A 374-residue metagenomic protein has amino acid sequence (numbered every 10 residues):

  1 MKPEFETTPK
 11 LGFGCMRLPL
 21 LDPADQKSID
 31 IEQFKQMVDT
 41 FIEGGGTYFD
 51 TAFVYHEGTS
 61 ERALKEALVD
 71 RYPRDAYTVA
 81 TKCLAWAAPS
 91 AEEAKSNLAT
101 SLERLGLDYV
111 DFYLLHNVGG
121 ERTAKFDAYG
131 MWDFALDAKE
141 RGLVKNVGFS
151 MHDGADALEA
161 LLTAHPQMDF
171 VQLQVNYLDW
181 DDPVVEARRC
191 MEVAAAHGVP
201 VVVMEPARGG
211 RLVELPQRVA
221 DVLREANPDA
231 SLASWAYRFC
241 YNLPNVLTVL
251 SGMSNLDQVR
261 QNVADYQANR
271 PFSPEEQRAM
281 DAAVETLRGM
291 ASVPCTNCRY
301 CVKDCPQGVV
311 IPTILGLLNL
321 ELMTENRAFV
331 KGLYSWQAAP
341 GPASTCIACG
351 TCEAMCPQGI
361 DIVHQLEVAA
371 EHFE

Functional and structural regions predicted by a protein language model:
M1-Y77, F134, E140: N-terminal binding-site loop/beta-alpha segment at the start of enzyme catalytic domains that lines or forms
G14, A52-Y55, Y113-H116, S150 (+3 more regions): Conserved residues at the C-terminal ends of beta-strands
L21-D22, I29, D39, W86-M204 (+3 more regions): Glycine/proline-rich, positively charged, aromatic-decorated active-site loop/lid region on the catalytic face
D39, T47, E66, R189-E374: Structured C-terminal cap/extension of enzyme domains
Y48-Y55, K145-F149, Q172, T248-L250 (+1 more regions): Short catalytic-loop micro-motif centered on adjacent basic/acidic residues
D50-T51, T81, V203: Hydrophobic residues in well-ordered beta-strands that form the structural core
Y55, T59, H152-D153, S254 (+1 more regions): Short beta->alpha linker loops
R62-A76, H165-V171, V263-N269: Short, electropositive alpha-helical surface patch
